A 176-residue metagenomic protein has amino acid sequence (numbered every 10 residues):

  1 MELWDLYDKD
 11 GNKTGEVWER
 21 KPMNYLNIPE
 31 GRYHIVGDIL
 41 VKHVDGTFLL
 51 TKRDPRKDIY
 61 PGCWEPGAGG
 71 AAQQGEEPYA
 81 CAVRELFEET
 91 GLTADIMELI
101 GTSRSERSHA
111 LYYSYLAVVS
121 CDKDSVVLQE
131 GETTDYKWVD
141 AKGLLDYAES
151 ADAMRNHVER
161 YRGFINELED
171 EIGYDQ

Functional and structural regions predicted by a protein language model:
M1-D38, V44: Acidic, metal-coordinating catalytic segment for phosphate/diphosphate chemistry, firing primarily on the Nudix
Y25-N27, I59-E65, K137: A short, polar/proline- and glycine-enriched secondary-structure boundary/capping micro-motif
H34-A68: A glycine-rich, hydrophobic loop/mini-helix early in the fold
I35, P55, E77, F87-S125 (+1 more regions): Active-site segment of metal-dependent pyrophosphate-handling enzymes, primarily the Nudix hydrolase catalytic core
G62, E106-Q176: Nudix hydrolase/Nudix homology domain
